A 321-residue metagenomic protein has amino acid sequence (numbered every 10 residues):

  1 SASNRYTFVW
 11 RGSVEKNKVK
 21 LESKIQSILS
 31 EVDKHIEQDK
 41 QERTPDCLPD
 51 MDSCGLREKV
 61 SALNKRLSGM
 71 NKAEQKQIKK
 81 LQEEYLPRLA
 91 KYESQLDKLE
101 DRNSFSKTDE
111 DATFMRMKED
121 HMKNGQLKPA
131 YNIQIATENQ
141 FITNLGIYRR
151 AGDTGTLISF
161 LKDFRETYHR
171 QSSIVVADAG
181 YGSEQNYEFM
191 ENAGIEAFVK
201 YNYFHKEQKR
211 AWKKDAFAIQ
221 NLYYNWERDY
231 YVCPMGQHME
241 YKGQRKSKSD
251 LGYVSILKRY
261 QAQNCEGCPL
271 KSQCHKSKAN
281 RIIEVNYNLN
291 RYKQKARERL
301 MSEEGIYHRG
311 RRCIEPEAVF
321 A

Functional and structural regions predicted by a protein language model:
S1-A321: Anion-binding and metal-coordination hotspots
